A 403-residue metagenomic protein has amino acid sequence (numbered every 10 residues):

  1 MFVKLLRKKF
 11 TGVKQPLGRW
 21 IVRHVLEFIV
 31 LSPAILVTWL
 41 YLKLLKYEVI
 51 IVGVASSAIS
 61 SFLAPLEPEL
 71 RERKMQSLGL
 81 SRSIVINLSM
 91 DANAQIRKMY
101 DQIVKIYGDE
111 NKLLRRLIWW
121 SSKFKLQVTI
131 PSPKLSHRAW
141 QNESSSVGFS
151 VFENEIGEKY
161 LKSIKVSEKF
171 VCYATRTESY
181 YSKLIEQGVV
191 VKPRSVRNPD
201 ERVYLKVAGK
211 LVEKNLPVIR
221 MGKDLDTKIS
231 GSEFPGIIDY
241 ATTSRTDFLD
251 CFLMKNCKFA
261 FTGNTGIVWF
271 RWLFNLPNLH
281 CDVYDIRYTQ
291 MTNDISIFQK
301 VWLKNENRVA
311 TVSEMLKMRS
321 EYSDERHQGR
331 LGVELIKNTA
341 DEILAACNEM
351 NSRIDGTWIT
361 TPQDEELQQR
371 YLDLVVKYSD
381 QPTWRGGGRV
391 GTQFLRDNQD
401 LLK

Functional and structural regions predicted by a protein language model:
M1-K403: N-terminal targeting/anchoring "stem" of glycan-biosynthesis enzymes
